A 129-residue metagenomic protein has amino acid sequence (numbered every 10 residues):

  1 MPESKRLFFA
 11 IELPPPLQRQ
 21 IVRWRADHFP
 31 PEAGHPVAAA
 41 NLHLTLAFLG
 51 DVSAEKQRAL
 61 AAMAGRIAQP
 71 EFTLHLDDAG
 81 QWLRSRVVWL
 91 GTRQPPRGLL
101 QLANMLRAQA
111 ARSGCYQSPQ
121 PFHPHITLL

Functional and structural regions predicted by a protein language model:
M1-L129: Histidine-dependent nucleotide/RNA phosphoesterase domain, centered on the 2H-phosphoesterase fold with its duplicated
